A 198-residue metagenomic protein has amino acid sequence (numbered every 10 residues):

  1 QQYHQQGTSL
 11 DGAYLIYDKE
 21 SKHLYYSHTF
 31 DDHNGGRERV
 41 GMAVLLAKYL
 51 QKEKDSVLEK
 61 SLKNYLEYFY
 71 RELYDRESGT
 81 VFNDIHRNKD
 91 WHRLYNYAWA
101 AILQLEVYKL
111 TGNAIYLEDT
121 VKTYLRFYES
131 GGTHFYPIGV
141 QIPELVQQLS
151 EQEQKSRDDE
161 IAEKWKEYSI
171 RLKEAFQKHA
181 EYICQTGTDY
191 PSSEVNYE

Functional and structural regions predicted by a protein language model:
Q2-E198: Catalytic cores of extracellular degradative/oxidative enzymes
